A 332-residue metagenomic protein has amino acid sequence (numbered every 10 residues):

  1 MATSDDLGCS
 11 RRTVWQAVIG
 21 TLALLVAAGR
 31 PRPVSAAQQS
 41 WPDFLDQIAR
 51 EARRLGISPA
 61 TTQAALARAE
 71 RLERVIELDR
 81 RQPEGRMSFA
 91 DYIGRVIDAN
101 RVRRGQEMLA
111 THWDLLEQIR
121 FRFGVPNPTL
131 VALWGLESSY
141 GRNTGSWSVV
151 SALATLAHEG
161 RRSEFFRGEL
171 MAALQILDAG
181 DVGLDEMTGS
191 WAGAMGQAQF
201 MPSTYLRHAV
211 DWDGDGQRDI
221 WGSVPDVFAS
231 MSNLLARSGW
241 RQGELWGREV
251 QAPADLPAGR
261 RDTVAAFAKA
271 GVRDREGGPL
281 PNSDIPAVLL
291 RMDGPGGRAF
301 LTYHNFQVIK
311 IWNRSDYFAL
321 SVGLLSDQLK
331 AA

Functional and structural regions predicted by a protein language model:
M1-S10, G20-A28: N-terminal secretory signal peptides
R30-A36: Sec/Tat signal peptide C-region and signal peptidase I cleavage site
A37-T111, R120: An acidic, Gly/Ser/Thr/Pro-rich helix-cap/linker signature
A49, L174, S232-A236, G323: Non-transmembrane alpha-helical segments in soluble domains of secreted/periplasmic/extracellular proteins
I57-L66, P126-A132, D185-T188, R218 (+1 more regions): Surface-exposed patches in mature extracellular/periplasmic domains of secreted proteins
G94-S223, F228-A229: Acidic/His-rich structured neighborhood in mature extracellular/periplasmic domains
L184, W191-P279: Flexible, glycine-rich surface segments
L256-A332: C-terminal soluble interaction/assembly domains
